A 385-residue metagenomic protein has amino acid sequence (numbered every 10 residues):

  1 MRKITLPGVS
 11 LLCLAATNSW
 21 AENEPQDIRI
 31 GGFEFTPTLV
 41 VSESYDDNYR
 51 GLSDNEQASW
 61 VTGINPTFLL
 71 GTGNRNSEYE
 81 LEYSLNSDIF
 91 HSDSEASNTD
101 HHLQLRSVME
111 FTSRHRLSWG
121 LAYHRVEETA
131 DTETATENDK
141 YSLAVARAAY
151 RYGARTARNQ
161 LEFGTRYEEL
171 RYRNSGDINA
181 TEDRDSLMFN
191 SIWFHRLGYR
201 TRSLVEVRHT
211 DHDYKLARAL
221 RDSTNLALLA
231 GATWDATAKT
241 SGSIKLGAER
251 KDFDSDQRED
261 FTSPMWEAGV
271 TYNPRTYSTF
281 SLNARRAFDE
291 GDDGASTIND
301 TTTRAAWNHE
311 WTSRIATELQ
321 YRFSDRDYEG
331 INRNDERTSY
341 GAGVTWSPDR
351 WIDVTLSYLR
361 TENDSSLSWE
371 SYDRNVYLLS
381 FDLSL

Functional and structural regions predicted by a protein language model:
R2-W20: Gram-negative bacterial Sec-dependent N-terminal signal peptides
A21-L385: Gram-negative and organellar
